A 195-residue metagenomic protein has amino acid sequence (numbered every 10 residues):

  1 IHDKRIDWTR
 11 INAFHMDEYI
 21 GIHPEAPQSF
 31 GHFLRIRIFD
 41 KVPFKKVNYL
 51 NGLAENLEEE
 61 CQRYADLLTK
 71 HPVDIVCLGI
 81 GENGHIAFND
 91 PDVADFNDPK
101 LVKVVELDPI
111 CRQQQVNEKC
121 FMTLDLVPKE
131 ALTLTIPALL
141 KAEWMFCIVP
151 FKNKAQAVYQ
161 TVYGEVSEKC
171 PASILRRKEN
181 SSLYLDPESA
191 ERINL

Functional and structural regions predicted by a protein language model:
I1-D7, F30-R35, P91-L101, V166: A glycine- and small-aliphatic-rich helix-loop capping segment at beta-alpha/alpha-beta transitions that lines
R5-D7, K41, L67-H71, D95 (+3 more regions): Solvent-exposed alpha-helices and their adjacent loops that cap or buttress functional pockets in soluble metabolic
I6-C77: Ligand-binding beta-strand-loop-alpha-helix segment within the catalytic cores of soluble metabolic enzymes
L53-N56, M122-P128, T161-V162: Short, flexible loop segments at the rims of nucleotide/cofactor-binding pockets, characterized by
E59-Q62, A87-D92, N97-D98, A157-T161: A short secondary-structure junction signal
H71-F96: Glycine-rich phosphate-binding loop
A87-L134: Class I SAM-dependent methyltransferase SAM-binding "motif I" and its flanking Rossmann-like core
L134-P137, K141-L195: ATP/nucleoside-binding phosphotransfer catalytic cores, i.e., glycine-rich phosphate-binding loops
